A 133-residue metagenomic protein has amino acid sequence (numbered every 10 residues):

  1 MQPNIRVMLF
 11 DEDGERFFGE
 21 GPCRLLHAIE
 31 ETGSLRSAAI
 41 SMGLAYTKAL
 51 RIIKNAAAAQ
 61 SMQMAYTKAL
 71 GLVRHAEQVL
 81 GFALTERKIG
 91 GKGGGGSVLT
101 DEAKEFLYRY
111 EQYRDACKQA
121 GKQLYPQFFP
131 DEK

Functional and structural regions predicted by a protein language model:
M1-E15: Short, Lys/Arg-enriched N-terminal segment that forms or immediately precedes the first helix of a structured domain
T32-S37, A58: Short helix-boundary/capping micro-motifs
R36-A38, T47, T67: Residues within helix-turn-helix
Q78-A83: Residue cluster at the C-terminal edge of the helix-turn-helix DNA-binding motif
R87-Q112: Basic, amphipathic "hinge/linker" alpha-helix immediately C-terminal to the N-terminal HTH DNA-binding motif
F106-F128: Alpha-helical linker/hinge and terminal dimerization helices associated with HTH transcriptional regulators
